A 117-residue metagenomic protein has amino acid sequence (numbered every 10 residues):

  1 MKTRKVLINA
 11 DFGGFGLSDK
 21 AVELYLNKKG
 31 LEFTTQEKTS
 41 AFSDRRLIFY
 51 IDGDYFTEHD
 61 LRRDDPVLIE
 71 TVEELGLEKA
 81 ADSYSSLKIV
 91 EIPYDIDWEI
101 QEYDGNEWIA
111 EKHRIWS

Functional and structural regions predicted by a protein language model:
K2-S117: Catalytic phosphate/metal-binding cores of nucleic-acid and nucleotide-processing enzymes, i.e., regions that mediate
